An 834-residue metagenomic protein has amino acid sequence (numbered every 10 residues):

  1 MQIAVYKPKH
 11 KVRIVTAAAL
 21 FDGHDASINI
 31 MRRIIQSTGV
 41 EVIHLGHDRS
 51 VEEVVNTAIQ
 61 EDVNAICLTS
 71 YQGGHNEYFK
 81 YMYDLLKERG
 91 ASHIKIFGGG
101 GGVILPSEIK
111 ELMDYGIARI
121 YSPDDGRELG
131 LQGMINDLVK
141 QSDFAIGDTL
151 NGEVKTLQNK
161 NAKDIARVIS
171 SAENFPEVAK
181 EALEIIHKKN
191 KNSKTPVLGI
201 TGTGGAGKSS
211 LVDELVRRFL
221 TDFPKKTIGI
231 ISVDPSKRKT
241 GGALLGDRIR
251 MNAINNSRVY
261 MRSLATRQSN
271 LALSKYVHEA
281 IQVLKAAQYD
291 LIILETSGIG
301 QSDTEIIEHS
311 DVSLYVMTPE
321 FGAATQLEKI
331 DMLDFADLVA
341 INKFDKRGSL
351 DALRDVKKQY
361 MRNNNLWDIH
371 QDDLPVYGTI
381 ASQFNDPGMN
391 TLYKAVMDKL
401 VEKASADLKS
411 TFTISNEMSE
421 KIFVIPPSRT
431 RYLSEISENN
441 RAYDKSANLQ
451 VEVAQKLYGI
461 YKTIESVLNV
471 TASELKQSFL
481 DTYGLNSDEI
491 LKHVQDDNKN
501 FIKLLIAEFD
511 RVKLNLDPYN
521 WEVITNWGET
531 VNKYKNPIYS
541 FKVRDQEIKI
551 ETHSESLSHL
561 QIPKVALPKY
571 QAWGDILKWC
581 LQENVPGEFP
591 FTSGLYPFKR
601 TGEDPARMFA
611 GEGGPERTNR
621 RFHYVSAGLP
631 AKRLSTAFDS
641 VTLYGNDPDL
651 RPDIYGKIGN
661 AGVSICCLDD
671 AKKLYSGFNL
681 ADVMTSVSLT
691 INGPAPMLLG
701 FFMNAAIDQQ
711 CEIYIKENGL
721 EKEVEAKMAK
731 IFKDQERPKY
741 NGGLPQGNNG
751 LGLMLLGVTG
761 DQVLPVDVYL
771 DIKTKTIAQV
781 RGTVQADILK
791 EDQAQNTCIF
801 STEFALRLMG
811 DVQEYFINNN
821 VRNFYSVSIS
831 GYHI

Functional and structural regions predicted by a protein language model:
F21, I28-G133: Cofactor-cradling patches in redox/metallo enzymes
S70-H75, T296-G300, H309-Q326, A336-D337 (+1 more regions): Conserved Switch II/interswitch segment of TRAFAC-class P-loop GTPases
Q72-G74, G102, G528, N532-I834: Catalytic alpha/beta active-site cores
E111-V139, D334-D407: Canonical P-loop GTPase G-domain recognition
L131-P196: Extreme N-terminal, non-catalytic leader segments that precede Walker-type/kinase nucleotide-binding cores
D148-G152, N363-T471, K476, D488: C-terminal end of P-loop GTPase domains and the immediately downstream helical coupling element
A172-T195, A206, L211, L215-S302 (+2 more regions): Nucleotide-state-sensitive switch-loop elements of NTP-binding domains
N469-N500: Intrinsic disorder/low-complexity segments
